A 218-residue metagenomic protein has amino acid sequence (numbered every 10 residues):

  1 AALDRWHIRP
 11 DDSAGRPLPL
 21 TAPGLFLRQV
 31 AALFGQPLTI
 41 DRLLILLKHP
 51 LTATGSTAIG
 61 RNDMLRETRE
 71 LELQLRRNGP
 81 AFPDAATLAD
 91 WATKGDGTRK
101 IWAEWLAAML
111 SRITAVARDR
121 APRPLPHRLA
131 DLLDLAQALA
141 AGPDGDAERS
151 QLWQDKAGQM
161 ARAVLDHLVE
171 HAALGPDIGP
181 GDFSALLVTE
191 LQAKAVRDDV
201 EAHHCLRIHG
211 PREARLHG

Functional and structural regions predicted by a protein language model:
A1-G218: Polyanion-engaging groove/track-forming segments
